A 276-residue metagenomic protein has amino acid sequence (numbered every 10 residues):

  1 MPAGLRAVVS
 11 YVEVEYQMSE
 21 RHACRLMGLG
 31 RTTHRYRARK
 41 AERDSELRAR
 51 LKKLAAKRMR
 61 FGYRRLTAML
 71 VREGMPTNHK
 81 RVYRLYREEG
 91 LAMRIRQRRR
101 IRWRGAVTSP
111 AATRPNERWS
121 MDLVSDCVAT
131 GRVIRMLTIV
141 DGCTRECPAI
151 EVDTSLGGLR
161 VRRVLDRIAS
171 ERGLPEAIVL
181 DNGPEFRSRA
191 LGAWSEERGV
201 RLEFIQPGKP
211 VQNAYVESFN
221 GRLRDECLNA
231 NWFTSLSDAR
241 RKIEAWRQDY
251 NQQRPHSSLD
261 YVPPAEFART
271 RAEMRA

Functional and structural regions predicted by a protein language model:
M1-A276: Charged DNA-binding/catalytic regions of mobile-element recombinases
